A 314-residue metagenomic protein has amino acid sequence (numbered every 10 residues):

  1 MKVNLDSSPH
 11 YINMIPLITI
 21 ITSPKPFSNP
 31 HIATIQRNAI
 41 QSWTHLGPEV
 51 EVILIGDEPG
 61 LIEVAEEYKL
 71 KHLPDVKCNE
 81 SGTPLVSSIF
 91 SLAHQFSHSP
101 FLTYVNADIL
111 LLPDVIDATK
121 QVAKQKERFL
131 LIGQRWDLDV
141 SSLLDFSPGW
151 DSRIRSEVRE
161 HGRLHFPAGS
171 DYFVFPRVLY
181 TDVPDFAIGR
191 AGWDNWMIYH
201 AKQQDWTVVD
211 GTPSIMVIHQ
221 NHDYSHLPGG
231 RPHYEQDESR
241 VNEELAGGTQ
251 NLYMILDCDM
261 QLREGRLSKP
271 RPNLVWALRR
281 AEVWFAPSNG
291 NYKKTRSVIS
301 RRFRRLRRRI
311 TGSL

Functional and structural regions predicted by a protein language model:
L5-I40: N-proximal low-complexity "stem/linker" segments adjacent to membrane-targeting elements
I18-T22, P26, F186-L314: C-terminal catalytic/acceptor-binding lobe
R37-V50: Short, acidic, metal-binding catalytic loop of nucleotide-sugar glycosyltransferases
V50-D57, L131-I132: Short, hydrophobic beta-strand segments that form beta-sheet elements in well-ordered domains
G56-L61, W136-D137: Short, polar loop motifs at secondary-structure junctions
P59-L102: Active-site-proximal specificity loops/subdomain of glycosyltransferases
S99-L112: Short beta-strand-to-loop acidic/aromatic patch adjacent to the donor-nucleotide binding site
L110-D194: Conserved catalytic core of nucleotide-sugar-dependent glycosyltransferases
